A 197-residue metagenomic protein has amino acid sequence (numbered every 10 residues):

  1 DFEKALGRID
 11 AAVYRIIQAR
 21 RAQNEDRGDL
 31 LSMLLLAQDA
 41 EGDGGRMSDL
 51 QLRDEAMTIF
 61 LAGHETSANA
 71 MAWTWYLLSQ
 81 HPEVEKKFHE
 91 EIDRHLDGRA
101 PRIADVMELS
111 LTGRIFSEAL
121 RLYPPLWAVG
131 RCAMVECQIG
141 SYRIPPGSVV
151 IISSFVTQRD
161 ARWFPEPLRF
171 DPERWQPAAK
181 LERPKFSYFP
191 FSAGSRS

Functional and structural regions predicted by a protein language model:
D1-G42, A104: Cytochrome P450 catalytic core segment centered on helix I
A11, R15, R99-G140, A161 (+2 more regions): Conserved cytochrome P450 K-helix E-x-x-R motif and the immediately C-terminal K′/meander segment
I16-D29, E83, Y123-A128, Q158-W163 (+1 more regions): Proline-centered turn/helix-capping motifs that create local helix->coil transitions or kinks
S32, I152-L181: Conserved cytochrome P450 K-helix/beta-meander segment immediately N-terminal to the heme-binding cysteine loop
D43-D49, A179-F189: Active-site-adjacent bridging/hinge elements
L61-T66, Y76, Y142, F186-S197: Cytochrome P450 heme-iron axial ligand motif
T66-E91: Cytochrome P450 catalytic-core helices
